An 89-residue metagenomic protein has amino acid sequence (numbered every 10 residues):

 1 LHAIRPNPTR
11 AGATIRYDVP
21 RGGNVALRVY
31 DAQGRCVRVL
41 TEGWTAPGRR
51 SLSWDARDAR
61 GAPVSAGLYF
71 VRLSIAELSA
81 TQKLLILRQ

Functional and structural regions predicted by a protein language model:
L1-Y30, V39, W54, I75: Glycine-centered coil/turn sites that cap beta-strands in beta-rich domains
G22, T41-A76: Short, surface-exposed loop/turn motifs with a glycine/proline- and acidic-biased composition
D31-A32, D58: Short, acidic, Ser/Thr-enriched surface-loop or helix-capping motifs
R35: Conserved Rossmann-like nucleotide-cofactor binding loop
L78-Q82: Extracellular and select intracellular beta-sandwich modules with Ser/Thr-enriched, small-residue motifs on
L84-Q89: Short beta-strand edge segments in extracellular beta-sheet folds
